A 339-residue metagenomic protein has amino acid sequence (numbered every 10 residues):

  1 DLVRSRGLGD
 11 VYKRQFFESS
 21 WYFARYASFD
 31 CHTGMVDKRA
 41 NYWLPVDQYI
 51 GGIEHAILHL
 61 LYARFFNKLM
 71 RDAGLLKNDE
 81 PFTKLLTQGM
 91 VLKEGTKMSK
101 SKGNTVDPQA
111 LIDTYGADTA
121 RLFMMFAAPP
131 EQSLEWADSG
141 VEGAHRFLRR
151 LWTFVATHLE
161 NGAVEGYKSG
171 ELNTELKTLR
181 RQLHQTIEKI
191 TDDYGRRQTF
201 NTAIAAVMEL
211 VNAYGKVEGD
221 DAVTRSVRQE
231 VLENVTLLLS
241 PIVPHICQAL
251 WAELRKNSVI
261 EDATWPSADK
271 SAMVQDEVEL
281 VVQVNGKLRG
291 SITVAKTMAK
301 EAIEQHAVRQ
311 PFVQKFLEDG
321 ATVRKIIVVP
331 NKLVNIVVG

Functional and structural regions predicted by a protein language model:
D1-Y12: Single conserved hydrophobic/aromatic residue that forms the stacking wall/gate of nucleotide- or nucleobase-binding
K13, C31-H32, L172, L280-G339: NTP/phosphate- and nucleic-acid-binding module
K13-Y49, S101: Active-site-adjacent "gating/activation" loops or surface patches in catalytic cores
E18, F23-R25, L60, R64-A73: Alpha-helical support elements that line or immediately flank enzyme active sites and cofactor-binding pockets
P45-A63: N-terminal catalytic cores of NTP/NDP-binding nucleotidyl/phosphoryl-transfer enzymes
L61, F65, L75, A110-T293 (+2 more regions): Helix-rich, typically C-terminal accessory recognition domains appended to large enzymatic cores
D79-T87, E261-A263: Beta-strand segments within the central parallel beta-sheet cores of soluble alpha/beta enzyme folds
